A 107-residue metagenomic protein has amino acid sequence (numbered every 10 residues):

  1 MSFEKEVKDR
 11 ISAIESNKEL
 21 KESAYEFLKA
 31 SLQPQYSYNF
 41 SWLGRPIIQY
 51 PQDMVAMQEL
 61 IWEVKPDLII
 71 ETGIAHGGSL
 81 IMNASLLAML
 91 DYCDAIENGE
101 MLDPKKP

Functional and structural regions predicted by a protein language model:
M1-P107: A short alpha-helical cap/connector motif
